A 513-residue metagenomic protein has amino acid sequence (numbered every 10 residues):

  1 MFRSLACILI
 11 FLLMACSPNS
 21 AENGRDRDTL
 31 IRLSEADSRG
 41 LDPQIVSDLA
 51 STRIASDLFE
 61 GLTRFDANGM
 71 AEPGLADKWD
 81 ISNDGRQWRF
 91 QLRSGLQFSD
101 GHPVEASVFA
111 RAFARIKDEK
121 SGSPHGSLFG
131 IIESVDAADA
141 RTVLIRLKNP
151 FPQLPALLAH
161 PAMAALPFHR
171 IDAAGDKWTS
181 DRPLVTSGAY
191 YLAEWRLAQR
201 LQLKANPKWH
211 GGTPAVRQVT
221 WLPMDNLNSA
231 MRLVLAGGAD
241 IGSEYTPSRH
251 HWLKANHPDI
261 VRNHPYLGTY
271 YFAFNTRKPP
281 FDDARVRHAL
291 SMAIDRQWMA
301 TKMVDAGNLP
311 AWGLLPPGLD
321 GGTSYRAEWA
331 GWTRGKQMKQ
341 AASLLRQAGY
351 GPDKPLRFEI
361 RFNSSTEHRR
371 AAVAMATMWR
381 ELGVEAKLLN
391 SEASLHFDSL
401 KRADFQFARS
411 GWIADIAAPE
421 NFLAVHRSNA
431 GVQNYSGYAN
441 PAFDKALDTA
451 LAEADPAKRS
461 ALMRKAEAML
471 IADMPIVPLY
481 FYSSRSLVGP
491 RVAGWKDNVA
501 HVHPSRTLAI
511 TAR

Functional and structural regions predicted by a protein language model:
S17-P18, R334, K387-H396, N421-P490: Extracytoplasmic/peripheral linker and loop segments enriched in polar/acidic and small residues with frequent Thr/Pro
E22, Q91, G126-R170: Surface-exposed binding/hinge segments that line and control ligand-binding clefts or catalytic entry sites
L33-N83, R111-A114, P183-S187: N-terminal lobe/hinge region of extracytoplasmic solute-binding protein
A159-P214, Q218, N228, M338-K339 (+1 more regions): Gly/Pro-rich hinge or "lid" segments in bacterial periplasmic/extracellular proteins
N206-W252, A376-T377, E385-K387: Ligand-site clamp/hinge motif
P310-Q347, S365-R370: Structural transition elements
M338, R346-A414, P456: Ligand/substrate-recognition segments at binding pockets and active sites
S486-R513: Long beta-strand-rich cores associated with HINT superfamily self-processing modules
